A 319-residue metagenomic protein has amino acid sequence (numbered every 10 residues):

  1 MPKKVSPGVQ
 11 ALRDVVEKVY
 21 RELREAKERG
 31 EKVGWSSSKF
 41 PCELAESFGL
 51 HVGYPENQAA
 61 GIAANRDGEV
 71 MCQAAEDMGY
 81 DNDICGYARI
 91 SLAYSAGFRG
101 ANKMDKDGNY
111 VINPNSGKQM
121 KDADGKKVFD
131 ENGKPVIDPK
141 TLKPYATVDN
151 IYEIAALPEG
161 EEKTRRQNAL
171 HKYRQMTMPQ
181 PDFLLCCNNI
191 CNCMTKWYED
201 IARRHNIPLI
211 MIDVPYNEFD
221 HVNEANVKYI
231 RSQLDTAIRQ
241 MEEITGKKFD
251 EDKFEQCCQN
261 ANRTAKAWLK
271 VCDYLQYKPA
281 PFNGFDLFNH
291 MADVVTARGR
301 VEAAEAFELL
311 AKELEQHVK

Functional and structural regions predicted by a protein language model:
P2-I244, K248: Trp/Phe/Arg-rich N-terminal binding region typifying the photolyase-homology
P2-K32, R231, D235-K319: A charged, amphipathic alpha-helical module
